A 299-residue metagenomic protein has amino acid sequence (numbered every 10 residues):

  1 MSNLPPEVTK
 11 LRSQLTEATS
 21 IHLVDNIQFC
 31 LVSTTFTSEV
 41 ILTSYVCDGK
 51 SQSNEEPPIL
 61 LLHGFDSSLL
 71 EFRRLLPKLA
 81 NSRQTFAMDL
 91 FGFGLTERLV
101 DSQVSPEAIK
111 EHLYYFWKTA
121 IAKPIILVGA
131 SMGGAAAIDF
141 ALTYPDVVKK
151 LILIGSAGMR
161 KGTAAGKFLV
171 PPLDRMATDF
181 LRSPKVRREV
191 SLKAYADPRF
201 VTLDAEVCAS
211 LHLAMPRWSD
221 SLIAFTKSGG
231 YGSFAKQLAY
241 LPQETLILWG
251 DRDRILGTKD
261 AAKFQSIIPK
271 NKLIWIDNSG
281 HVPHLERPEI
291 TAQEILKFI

Functional and structural regions predicted by a protein language model:
S20, L181-A239: Conserved alpha/beta-hydrolase catalytic His-Asp/Glu region
N26-Q52, R74, F86-V128, Q293: Active-site loop/oxyanion-hole signature of alpha/beta-hydrolase fold enzymes
G64-R74, T85: Serine-hydrolase catalytic-loop signature spanning alpha/beta hydrolases and amidase-signature enzymes
G129, G133, A137: Gly/Ala-rich beta-loop-alpha elbow adjacent to hydrolase catalytic centers
L142, V148-D179: Flexible "cap/lid" loop of the alpha/beta hydrolase fold
L241, I247-W249: Short beta-strand/loop motif that positions the catalytic acidic residue of the alpha/beta-hydrolase fold
R252-L256: Acidic catalytic loop of the alpha/beta-hydrolase fold
K270-I299: Catalytic active-site module of serine/aspartate enzymes centered on a nucleophile-bearing elbow/loop
